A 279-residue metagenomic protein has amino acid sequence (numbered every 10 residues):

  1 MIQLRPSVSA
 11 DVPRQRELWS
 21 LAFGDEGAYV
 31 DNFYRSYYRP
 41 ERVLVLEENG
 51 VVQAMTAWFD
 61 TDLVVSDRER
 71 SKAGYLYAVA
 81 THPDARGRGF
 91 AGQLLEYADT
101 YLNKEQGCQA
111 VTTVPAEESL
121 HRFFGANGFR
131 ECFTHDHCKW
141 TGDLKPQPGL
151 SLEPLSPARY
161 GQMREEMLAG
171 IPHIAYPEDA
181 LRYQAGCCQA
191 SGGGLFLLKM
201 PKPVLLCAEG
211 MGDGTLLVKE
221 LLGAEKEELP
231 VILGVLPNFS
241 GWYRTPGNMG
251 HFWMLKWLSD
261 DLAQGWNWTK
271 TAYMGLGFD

Functional and structural regions predicted by a protein language model:
M1-L4: Extreme N-terminal starter segment of soluble prokaryotic enzymes
S9-L18, S156-G170, G265, K270-T271: A short, well-structured alpha-helix characteristic of acyl/acetyltransferase catalytic modules
V12, W19-V65, I171-L195: Active-site rim helix/loop that mediates acceptor-substrate recognition in acyltransferases
V45, V51-T61, Y75, A80 (+2 more regions): Conserved beta-strand in the GNAT
T81, G87-L102, A126, A224-P237: Conserved acetyl-CoA-binding loop-helix of GNAT-fold acetyltransferases
L95, L102-A116, P237-N248: Conserved GNAT acetyl-CoA-binding A-motif
G125-P146, G210, L217-D279: Active-site/acyl-donor-binding loops of N-acyltransferases
A126-E220: Amide-forming acyltransferase catalytic core, primarily the GNAT-like/NAT-type and related acyltransferase folds
